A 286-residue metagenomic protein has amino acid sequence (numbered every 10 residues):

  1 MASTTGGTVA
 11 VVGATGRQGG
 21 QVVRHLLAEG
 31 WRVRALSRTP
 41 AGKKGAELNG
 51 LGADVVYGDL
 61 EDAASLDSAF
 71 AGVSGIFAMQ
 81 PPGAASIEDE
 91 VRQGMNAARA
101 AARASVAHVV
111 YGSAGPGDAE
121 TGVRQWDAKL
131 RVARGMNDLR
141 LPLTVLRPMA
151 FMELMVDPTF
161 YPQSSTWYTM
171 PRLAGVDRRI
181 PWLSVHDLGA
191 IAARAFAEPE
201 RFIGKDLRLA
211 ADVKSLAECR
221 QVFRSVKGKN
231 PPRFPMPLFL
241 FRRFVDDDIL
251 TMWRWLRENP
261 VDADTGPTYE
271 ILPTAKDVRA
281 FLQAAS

Functional and structural regions predicted by a protein language model:
A2, F202, V226-K227, F234-S286: A hydrophobic C-terminal alpha-helical subdomain
A2-E47, E61-A64, A69-V73, Q80-V91 (+3 more regions): Oxidoreductase cofactor-interface core, primarily capturing Rossmann-like NAD(P)-dependent enzymes
A35, E47-G50, I271, F281: Acidic/proline-rich low-complexity IDRs
G52-A53, L143: Short, conserved active-site loop motifs that form the nucleotide-linked donor/cofactor pocket
G58: Cofactor-binding loops of NAD(P)H-dependent oxidoreductases, dominated by short-chain dehydrogenase/reductases
